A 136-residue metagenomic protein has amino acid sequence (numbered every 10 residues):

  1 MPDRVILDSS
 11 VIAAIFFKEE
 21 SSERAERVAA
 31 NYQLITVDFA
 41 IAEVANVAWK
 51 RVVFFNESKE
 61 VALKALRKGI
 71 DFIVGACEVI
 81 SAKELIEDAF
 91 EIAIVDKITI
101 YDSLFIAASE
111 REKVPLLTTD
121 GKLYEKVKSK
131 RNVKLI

Functional and structural regions predicted by a protein language model:
M1-F39, F54-A65: Short, well-structured N-terminal submotif of metal-dependent ribonuclease cores
M1-V5, V37, E87, I106-I136: Acidic, PIN/NYN-like endoribonuclease modules and their adjacent C-terminal/linker elements
R24, E43, D88, E125-K126: Phosphate- and divalent-cation-binding pockets in alpha/beta enzyme and binding domains that engage nucleotide-derived
N31-Y32, A76, E112, K130: Structured helix-beta-strand junction loops
F39-A42, L104: Aromatic- and histidine-enriched alpha-helix N-cap/loop-to-helix transition segments that scaffold the rims
E43-N46, A107: Short amphipathic alpha-helical face segments that pack within enzyme cores and frequently flank/anchor catalytic
A45-C77, K83-D88: Active-site-proximal, substrate-binding regions of enzyme catalytic domains and RNA-binding/basic surfaces
G75-P115, T119: Active-site neighborhoods of divalent-metal-dependent phosphate/nucleic-acid chemistry enzymes
